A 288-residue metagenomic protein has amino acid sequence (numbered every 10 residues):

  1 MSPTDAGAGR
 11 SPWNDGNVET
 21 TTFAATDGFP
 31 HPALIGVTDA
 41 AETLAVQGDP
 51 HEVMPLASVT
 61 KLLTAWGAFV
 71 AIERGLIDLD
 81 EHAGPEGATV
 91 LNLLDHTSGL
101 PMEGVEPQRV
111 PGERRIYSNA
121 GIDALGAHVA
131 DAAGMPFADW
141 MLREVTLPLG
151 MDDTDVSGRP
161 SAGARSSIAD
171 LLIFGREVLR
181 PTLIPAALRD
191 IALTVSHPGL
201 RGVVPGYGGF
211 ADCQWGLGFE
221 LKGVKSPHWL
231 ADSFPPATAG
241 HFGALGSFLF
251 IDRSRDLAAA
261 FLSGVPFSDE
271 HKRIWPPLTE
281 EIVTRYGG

Functional and structural regions predicted by a protein language model:
S2-Q47, H51-P55, E113-R114, A130 (+3 more regions): Catalytic loop of the DD-peptidase/beta-lactamase superfamily, centered on the K-T-G motif and neighboring
D15, P55-V59, L63, A71-P107 (+3 more regions): Active-site helix/loop module of the DD-peptidase/beta-lactamase fold, centered on the serine-lysine SxxK catalytic
V37, T60-L62, G67-F69, F174: Hydrophobic alpha-helical segments
L63-A65, A120-A127, A169-I173: Well-ordered alpha-helical segments within folded domains of soluble proteins
W66, D123-A124, F248-R253: Short C-terminal domain-edge/linker segments immediately following a structured domain
P85-E86, G121, L188: Short, conserved alpha-helical segments within structured domains
